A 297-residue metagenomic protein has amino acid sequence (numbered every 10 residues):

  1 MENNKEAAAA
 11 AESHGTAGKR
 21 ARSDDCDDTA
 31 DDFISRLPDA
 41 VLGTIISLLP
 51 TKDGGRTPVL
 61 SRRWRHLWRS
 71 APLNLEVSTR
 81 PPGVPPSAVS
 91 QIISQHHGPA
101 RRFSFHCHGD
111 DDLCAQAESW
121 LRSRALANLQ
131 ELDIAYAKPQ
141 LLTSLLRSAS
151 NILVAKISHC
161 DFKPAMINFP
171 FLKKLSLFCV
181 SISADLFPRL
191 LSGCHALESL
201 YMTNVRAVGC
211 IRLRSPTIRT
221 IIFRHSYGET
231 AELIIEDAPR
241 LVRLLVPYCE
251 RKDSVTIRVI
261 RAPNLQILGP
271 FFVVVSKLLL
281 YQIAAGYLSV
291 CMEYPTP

Functional and structural regions predicted by a protein language model:
M1-G15: PEST-like, low-complexity acidic/proline-rich intrinsically disordered segments, predominantly at protein N-termini
E2-N4, G18-K19, D24-P216, R224: Leucine-rich repeat
A149, F169, C194, A238 (+2 more regions): Leucine-rich repeat
I211-L213, I234-E236, V259: Short C-terminal beta-strands that terminate individual repeats in beta-propeller domains, predominantly WD40 blades
I221-I222, L244-L245, L268-G269: Tandem repeat scaffolds
R258-P297: Extended repeat-based solenoid scaffolds, especially LRR ectodomains and other repeat-derived architectures
